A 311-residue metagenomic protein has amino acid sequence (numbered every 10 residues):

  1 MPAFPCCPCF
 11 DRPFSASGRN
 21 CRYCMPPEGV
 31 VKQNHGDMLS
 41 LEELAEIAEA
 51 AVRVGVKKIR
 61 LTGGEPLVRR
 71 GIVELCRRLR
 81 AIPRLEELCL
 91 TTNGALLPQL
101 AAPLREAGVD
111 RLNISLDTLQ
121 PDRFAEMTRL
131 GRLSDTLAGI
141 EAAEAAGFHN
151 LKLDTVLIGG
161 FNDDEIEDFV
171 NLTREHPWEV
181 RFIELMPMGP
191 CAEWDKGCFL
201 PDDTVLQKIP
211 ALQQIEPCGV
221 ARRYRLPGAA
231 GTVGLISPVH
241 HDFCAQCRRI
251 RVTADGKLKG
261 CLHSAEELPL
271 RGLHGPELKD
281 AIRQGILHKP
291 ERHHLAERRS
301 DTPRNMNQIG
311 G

Functional and structural regions predicted by a protein language model:
M1-L39, L262: Canonical Radical SAM [4Fe-4S] cluster-binding loop centered on the CxxxCxxC motif and its immediate flanking residues
P8-R12, R60, T91, K152 (+4 more regions): Conserved beta-strand segments that form the floor/walls of ligand-binding pockets within enzyme and binding domains
R19, P121-D122, D242, L268: Glycine-centered loop/turn positions within well-structured domains that cap or flank conserved ligand/cofactor-binding
M25, A101, T128, L262 (+1 more regions): Short, flexible helix/strand-to-coil boundary loops that buttress conserved ligand/catalytic motifs in alpha/beta
G29-N34, Q120-M127, G189-E193, P269: A short acidic, helix-capping loop that chelates divalent metal ions and anchors anionic groups
M38-L61, R69-I183: Radical SAM/AdoMet-radical enzyme domain recognition
E65: Conserved G/P- and acidic residue-centered "switch" motifs that form tight phosphate/ATP-binding loops in soluble
R174-E175, L185-G311: Auxiliary Fe-S-binding modules of radical SAM enzymes
